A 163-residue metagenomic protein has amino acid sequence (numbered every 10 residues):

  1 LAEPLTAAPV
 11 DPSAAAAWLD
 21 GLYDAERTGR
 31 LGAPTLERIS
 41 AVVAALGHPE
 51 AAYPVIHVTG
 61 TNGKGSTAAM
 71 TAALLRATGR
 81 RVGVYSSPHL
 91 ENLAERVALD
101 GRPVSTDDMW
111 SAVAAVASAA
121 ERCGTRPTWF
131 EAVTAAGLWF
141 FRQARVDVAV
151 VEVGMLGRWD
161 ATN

Functional and structural regions predicted by a protein language model:
L1-R30: Charged, amphipathic alpha-helical linker segments immediately N-terminal to NTP-binding catalytic cores
D11, E26-A52, A77-N163: ATP-dependent carboxylate-amine ligase catalytic core
L19-Y23, V55, E121: General secondary-structure edge motif
P54, V58, S66-G83: A conserved segment at the C-terminal end of the G1
K64-T67, V133: Generic hydrophobic secondary-structure packing signal
